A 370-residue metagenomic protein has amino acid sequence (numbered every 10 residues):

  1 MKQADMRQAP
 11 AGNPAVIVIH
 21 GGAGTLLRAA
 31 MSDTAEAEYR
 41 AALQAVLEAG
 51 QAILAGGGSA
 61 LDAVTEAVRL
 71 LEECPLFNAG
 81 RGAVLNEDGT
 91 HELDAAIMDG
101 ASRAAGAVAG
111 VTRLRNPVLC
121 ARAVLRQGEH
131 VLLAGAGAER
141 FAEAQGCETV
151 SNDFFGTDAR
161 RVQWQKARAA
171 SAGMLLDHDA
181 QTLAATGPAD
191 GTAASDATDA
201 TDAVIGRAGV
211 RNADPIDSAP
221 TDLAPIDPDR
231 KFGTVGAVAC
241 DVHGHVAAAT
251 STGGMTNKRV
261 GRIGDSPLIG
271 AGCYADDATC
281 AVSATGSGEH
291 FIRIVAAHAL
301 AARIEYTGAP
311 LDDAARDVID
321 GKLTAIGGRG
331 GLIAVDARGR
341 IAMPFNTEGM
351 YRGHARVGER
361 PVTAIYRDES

Functional and structural regions predicted by a protein language model:
M1-S370: Alpha/propeptide regions of enzymes that mature by internal proteolysis
